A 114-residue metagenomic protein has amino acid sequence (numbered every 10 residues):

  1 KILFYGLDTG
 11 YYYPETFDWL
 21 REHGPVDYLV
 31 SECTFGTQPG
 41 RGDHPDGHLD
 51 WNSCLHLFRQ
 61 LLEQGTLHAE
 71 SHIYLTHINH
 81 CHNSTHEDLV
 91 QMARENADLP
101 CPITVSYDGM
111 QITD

Functional and structural regions predicted by a protein language model:
K1-D8: Conserved beta-strand hairpin/beta-sheet module of binuclear metal-dependent hydrolase folds, prominently
Y11-D108: Cap/insert and terminal regions of metallo-dependent hydrolase folds
G109-D114: A short acidic, often aromatic-flanked loop/helix-cap motif at beta-alpha or helix-coil junctions that lines enzyme
